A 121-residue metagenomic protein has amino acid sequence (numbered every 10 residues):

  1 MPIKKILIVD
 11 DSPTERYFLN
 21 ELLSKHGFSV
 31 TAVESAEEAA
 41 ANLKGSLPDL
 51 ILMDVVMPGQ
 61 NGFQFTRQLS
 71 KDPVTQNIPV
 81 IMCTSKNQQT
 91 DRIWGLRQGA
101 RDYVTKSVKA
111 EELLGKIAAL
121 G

Functional and structural regions predicted by a protein language model:
Y17-K25: Charged docking surfaces used in two-component/phosphorelay signaling
G27-E34, N42: Short hydrophobic/Thr-rich beta-strand motif most characteristic of the beta2 strand and flanking loop of CheY-like
S46-L52: Active-site beta3 strand of CheY-like receiver
M57: Receiver (REC) domain active-site loop signature in two-component systems and cognate sites in sensor histidine kinases
R101: Short, glycine/charged-rich "phosphate-handling" switch motifs in NTP-dependent and phosphotransfer domains
S107-I117: C-terminal output helix
